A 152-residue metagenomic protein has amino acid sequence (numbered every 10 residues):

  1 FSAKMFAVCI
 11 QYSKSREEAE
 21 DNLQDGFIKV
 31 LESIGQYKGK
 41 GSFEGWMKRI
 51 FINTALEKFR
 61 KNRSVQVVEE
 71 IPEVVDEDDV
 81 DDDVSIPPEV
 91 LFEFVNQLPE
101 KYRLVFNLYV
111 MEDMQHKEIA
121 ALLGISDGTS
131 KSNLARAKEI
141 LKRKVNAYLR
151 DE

Functional and structural regions predicted by a protein language model:
S2, F6, F27, P99 (+2 more regions): C-terminal flanking helix
F6-D25, D127, L149-E152: Short, charged helix-capping/linker segments at alpha-helix termini
A7, D21-I28, G41-N53: Structural recognition of an alpha-helix C-terminal capping motif at a helix-to-coil junction
Q11-K14, D25-S42, K61-N62: Sigma70-family region 2
G35-G39, R49-E69, R136: Arg/Lys-rich amphipathic alpha helix in sigma70-family domain 2
L56, L122-A147: DNA-recognition helix of helix-turn-helix
E57, S64-E93, Q115: Internal acidic/polar
V105-Y109: A short pre-motif secondary-structure segment
